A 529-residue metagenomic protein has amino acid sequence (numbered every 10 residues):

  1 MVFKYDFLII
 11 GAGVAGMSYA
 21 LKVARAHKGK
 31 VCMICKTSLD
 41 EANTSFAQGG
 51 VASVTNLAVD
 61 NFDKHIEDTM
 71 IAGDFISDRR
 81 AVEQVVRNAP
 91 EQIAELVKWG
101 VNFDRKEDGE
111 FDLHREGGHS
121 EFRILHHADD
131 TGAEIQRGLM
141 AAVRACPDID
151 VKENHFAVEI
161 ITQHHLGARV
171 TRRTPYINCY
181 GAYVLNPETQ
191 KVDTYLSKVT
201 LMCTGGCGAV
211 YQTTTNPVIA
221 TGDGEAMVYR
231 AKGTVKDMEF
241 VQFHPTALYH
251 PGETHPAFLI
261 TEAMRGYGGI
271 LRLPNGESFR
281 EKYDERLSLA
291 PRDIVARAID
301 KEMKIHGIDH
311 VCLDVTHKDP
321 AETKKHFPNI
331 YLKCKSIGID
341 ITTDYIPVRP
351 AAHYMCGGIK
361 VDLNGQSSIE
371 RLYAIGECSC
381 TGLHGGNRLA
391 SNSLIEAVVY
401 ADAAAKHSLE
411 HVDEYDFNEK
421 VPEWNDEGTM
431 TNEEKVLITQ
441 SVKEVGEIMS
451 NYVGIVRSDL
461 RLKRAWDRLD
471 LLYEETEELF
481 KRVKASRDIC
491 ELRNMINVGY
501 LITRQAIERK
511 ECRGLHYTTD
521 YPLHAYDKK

Functional and structural regions predicted by a protein language model:
M1-D6, Y19-K22, G29, S38-D40 (+9 more regions): Glycine- and aromatic-enriched mobile tails/lids
A12-V14: Glycine-rich Rossmann-fold phosphate-binding loop(s) that bind the pyrophosphate of adenine dinucleotide cofactors
G29-C35, D237: Short beta-strand "acidic-cap" motif of Rossmann-like dinucleotide-binding folds
T37-D68, D74, Q242-T246, H255-P256: Conserved N-terminal glycine-rich FAD pyrophosphate-binding loop of Rossmann-like flavoproteins
L39, M227, G233-I341, I346 (+2 more regions): An anion/pyrophosphate-binding glycine-rich loop and adjacent beta-alpha core in soluble alpha-beta enzymes
S77-P90, R123-A141, K152, T214-G222 (+3 more regions): Short beta-strand to alpha-helix junction loop
V97-K191, L196, C203, A247-P251: Conserved redox-cofactor binding core of oxidoreductases
E159-T171, P175-Y176, Y180-T189, I339-L383: FAD-site-proximal beta/loop scaffold in flavoenzymes
